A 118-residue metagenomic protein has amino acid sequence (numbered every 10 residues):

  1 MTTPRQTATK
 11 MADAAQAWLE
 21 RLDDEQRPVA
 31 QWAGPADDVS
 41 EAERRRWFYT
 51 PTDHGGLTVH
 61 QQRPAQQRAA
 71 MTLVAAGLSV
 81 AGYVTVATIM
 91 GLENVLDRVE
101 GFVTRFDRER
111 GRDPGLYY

Functional and structural regions predicted by a protein language model:
M1-Y118: An N-terminus-focused feature that recognizes amino-terminal "leader" regions
